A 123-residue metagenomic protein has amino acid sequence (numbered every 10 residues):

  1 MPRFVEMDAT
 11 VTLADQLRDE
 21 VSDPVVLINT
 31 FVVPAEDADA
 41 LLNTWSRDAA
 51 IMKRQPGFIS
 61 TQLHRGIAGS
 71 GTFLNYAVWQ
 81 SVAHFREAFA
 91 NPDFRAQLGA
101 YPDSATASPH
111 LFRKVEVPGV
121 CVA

Functional and structural regions predicted by a protein language model:
M1-Q16, E20, A50-I59, V78-F112: An amphipathic, aromatic/His-enriched active-site/gating alpha helix that lines ligand/cofactor pockets
P24-V32, Q62-N91: Short, well-ordered beta-strand segments in beta-rich or mixed alpha/beta enzyme and ligand-binding folds
I28-T30, L111-K114: Short amphipathic
V32-L42: Short, surface-exposed ligand-recognition loops at beta-strand->loop->(often short) alpha-helix junctions that present
W45, A49: Short amphipathic alpha-helical/adjacent loop interface patches that line ligand and macromolecule-binding sites
H64-G66, F112-V115: Conserved beta-strand termini and adjacent loop/short-helix elements that scaffold enzyme active sites in alpha/beta
V115-A123: Short, low-order "capping/linker" segments at domain edges
